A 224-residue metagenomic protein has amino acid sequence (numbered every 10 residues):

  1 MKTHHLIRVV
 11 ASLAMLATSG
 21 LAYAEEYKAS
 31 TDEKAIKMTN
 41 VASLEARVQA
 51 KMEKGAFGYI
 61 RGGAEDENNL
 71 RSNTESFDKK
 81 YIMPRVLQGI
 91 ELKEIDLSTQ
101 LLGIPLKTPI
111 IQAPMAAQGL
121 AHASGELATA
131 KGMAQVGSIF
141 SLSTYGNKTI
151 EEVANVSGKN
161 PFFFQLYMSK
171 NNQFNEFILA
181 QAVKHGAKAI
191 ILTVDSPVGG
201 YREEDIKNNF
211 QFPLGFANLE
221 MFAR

Functional and structural regions predicted by a protein language model:
K2-A22: Gram-negative bacterial Sec-dependent N-terminal signal peptides
E26-L102, N209-E220, R224: An N-cap/entry alpha-helix motif that binds or orients negatively charged groups
E53, Q112, M133, L192: Conserved, mostly hydrophobic/aromatic
D96-P109, Q118-A130, G146-K159, V198: N-terminal active-site wall of soluble small-molecule enzyme domains
I110-A113, S138-L142, F162-L166, I190: Hydrophobic faces of well-ordered beta-strands that scaffold small-molecule active sites in alpha/beta enzyme cores
I111-A123, F164-N172: Active-site mouth loops of central-metabolism enzymes
A117, K131, F177-R224: Alpha/beta enzyme core
A123, L142-N160, S169-F177, P197-N209: Active-site-adjacent beta->alpha loops and helix N-cap segments on the catalytic face of soluble alpha/beta enzymes
